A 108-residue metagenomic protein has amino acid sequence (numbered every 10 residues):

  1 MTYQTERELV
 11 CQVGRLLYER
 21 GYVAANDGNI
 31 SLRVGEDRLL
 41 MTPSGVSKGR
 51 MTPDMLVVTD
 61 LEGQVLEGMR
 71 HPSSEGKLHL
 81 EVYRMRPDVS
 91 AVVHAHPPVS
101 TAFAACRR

Functional and structural regions predicted by a protein language model:
Q4-V93, S100: An anion-binding catalytic pocket shared by soluble metabolic enzymes
P98-R108: Class I SAM-dependent methyltransferase SAM-binding "motif I" and its flanking Rossmann-like core
